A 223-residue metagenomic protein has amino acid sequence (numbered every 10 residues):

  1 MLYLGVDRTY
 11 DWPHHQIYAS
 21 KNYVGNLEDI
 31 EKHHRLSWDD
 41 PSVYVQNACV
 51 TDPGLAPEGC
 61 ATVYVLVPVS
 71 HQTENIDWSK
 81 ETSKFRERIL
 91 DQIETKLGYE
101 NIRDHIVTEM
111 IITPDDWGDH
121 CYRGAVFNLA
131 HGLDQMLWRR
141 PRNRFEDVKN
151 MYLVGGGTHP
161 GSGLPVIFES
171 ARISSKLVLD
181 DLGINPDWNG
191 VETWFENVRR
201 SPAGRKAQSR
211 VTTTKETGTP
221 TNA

Functional and structural regions predicted by a protein language model:
M1-P57, F195-R199, R210: Mid-domain catalytic core of redox enzymes that form a hydrophobic substrate pocket/lid adjacent to a catalytic redox
M1-W12, C60, E81-Q92, F127-K206 (+1 more regions): C-terminal structured subdomain/cap of oxidoreductase catalytic cores
T9-Y10, E31-W38, W78-D115, D119: Flavin-binding catalytic cores
Y10-W12, T51-G54, H71-E74, H159-S162: Flexible loop/turn segments at secondary-structure boundaries
W38-Y44, Y99-P160: A glycine-rich dinucleotide-binding beta-alpha-beta segment and adjacent secondary-structure elements that constitute
Q46-A48, L66-P68, V154: Generic beta-strand/beta-sheet core signal
L55-E74, W78, K84-E87: Glycine-rich, aromatic-lined ligand/substrate-binding cores of catalytic and carbohydrate-binding domains
A207-A223: C-terminal domain-closing interface element
